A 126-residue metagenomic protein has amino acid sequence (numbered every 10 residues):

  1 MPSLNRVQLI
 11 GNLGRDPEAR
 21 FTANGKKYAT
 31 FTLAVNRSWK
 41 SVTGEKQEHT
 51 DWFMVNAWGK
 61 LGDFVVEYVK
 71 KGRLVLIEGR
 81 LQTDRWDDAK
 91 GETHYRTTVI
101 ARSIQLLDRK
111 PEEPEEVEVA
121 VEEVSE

Functional and structural regions predicted by a protein language model:
M1-L4, P17-N24, K40-K46, K90-E92 (+1 more regions): Acidic, gly/ser/pro-rich intrinsically disordered tails
V7, K27, H49-D51, Y95 (+1 more regions): Exposed loop/turn and edge beta-strand positions of beta-sandwich/beta-sheet ligand-binding modules
Q8-L13, L33, K71-Q82, A101-I104: OB-fold and OB-like beta-barrel modules that bind single-stranded nucleic acids
G14, E18-R20, W58, Q82-D84 (+1 more regions): Conserved positions in beta-strands of structured domains
A19-A34, Y95: Short aromatic-glycine-enriched beta-strand elements
V42-E67: A beta-strand/beta-hairpin structural motif
F53-A57, L81, Y95-S103: Hydrophobic alpha-helical segments of small multi-pass membrane proteins
W58-H94: Beta-rich strand-turn-strand
